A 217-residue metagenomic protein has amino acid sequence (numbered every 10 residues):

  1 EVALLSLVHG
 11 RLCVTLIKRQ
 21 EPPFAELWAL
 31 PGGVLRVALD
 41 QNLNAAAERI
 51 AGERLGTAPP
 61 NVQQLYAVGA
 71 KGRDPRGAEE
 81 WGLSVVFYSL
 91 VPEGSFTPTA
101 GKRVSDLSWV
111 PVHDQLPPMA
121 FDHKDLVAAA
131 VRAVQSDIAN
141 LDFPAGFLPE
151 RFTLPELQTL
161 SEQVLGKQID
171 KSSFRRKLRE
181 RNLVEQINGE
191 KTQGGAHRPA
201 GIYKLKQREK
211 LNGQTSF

Functional and structural regions predicted by a protein language model:
E1-A29: N-terminal strand-loop-strand
E1-L5, C13, A47-E48, G52 (+3 more regions): A structural signal for the main folded, soluble domain(s) of proteins
A29-Q41, G146-F147: Short histidine-centered catalytic/ligand-binding loop motif
V37, N44-P98, R103, Q135-P144 (+1 more regions): Active-site segment of metal-dependent pyrophosphate-handling enzymes, primarily the Nudix hydrolase catalytic core
V86-S89, P98-V134, I138, F147-P155 (+3 more regions): NUDIX/MutT-family hydrolases
T159-Q168: Short helix-coil junctions and helix-kink-helix linkers
K167-Q193: Positively charged, solvent-exposed patches that mediate nucleic-acid binding
I187-F217: Long, intrinsically disordered, low-complexity Ser/Thr/Pro-rich regulatory/activation regions of nuclear proteins
